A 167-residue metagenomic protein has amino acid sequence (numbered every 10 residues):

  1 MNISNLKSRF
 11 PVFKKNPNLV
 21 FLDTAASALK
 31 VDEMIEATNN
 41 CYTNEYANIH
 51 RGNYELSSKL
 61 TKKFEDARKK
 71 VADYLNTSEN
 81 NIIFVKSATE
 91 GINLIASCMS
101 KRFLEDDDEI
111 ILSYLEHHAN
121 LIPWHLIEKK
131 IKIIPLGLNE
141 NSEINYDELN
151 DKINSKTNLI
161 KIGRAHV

Functional and structural regions predicted by a protein language model:
M1-R164: Pyridoxal 5′-phosphate
V167: Calmodulin-binding IQ motif helices
